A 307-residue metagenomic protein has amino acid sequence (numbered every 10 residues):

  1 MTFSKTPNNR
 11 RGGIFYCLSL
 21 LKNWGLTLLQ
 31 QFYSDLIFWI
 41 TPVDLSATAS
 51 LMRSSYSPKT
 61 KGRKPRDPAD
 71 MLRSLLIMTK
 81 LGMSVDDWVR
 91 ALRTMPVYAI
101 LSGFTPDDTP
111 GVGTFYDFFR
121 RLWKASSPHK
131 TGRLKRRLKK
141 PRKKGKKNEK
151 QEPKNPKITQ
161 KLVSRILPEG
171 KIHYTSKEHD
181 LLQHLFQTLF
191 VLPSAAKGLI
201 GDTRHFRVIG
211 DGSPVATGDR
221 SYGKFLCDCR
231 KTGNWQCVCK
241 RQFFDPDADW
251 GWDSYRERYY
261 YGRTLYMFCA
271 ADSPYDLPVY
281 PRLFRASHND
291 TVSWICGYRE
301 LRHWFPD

Functional and structural regions predicted by a protein language model:
M1-M52, K147: Charged, often Cys/His-bearing segments associated with DNA-binding zinc-finger transcription factors
T48-R63: Short, Lys/Arg-enriched N-terminal segment that forms or immediately precedes the first helix of a structured domain
T60-A69, Y255-R258: Structural motif
P68-K80: Short, amphipathic alpha-helical "recognition" segments used to contact nucleic acids or chromatin
D86-G103: DNA-recognition alpha helix
R90, D117, K124-D307: Polybasic low-complexity intrinsically disordered regions
S102-W123: Major-groove recognition helix of helix-turn-helix-like DNA-binding domains
